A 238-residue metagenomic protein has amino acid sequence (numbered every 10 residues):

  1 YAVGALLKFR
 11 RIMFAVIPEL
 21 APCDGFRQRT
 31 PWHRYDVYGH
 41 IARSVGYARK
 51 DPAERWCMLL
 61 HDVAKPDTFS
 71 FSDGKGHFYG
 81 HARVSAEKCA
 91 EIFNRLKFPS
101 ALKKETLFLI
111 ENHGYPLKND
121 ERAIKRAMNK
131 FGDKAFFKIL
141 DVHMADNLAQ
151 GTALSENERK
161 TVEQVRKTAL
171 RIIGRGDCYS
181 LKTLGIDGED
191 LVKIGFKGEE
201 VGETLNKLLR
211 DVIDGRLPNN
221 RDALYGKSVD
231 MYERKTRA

Functional and structural regions predicted by a protein language model:
Y1-N157: Conserved, hydrophobic alpha-helical core segments of structured domains
E91, R95, Q150-A238: Charged substrate- and nucleic-acid-binding regions of tRNA-handling and nucleotidyl-transfer enzymes, centered on
